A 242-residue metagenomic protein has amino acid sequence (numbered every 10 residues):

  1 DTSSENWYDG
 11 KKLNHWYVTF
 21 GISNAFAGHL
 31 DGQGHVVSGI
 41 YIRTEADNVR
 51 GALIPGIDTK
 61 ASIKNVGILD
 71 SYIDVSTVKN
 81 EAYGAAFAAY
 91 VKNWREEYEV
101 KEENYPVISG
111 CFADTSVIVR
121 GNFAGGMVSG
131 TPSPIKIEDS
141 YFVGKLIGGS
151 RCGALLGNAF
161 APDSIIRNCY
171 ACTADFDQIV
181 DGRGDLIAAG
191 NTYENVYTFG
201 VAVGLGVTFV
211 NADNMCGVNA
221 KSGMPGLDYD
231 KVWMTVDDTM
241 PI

Functional and structural regions predicted by a protein language model:
D1-I242: Surface-exposed repetitive/solenoidal architectures
